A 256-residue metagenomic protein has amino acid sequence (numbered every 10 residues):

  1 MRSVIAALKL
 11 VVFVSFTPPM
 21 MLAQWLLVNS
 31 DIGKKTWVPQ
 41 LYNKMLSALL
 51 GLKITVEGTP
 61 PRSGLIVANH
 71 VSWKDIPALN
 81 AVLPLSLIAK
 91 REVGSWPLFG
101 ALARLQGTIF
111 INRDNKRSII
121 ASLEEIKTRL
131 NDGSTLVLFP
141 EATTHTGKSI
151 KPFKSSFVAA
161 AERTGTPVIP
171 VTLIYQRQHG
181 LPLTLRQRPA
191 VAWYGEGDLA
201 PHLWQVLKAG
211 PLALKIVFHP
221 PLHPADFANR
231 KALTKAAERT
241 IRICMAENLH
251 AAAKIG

Functional and structural regions predicted by a protein language model:
M1-T55, A101-Q106, A209-G210: A transmembrane-helix-recognition feature enriched in membrane-embedded lipid enzymes and envelope glyco-/phospholipid
A7-K9, P39-R91, L102-A103, G107 (+1 more regions): Conserved H-X4-D acyltransferase segment
V28-I32, V93, T143-T146, H223-P224: Short histidine/acidic/glycine/proline-rich micro-motifs that form metal- and phosphate-coordinating active-site loops
G51-T59, I76, S86-I88, R117-S118 (+4 more regions): Soluble, non-transmembrane catalytic domains of enzymes that act on hydrophobic metabolites at membranes
S63-A68, S134-P140: Generic beta-sheet signal
W73-S134, K148-P152: Membrane-embedded segments
F99-G100, K148-A228, A232-A236, A251: A cross-family acyltransferase "interaction/gating" segment
